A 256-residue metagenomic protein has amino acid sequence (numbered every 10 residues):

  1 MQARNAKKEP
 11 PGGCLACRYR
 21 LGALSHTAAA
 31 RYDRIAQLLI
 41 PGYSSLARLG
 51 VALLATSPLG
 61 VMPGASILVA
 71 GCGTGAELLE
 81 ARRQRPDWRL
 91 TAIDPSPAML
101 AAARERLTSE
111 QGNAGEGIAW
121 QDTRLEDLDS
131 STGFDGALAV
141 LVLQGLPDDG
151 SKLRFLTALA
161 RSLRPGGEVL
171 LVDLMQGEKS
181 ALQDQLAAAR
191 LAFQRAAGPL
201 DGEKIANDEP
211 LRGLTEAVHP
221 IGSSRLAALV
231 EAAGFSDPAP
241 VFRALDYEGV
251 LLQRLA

Functional and structural regions predicted by a protein language model:
Q2-M62, E80: Conserved class I S-adenosyl-L-methionine
S66-A70, T74-D127: Class I SAM-dependent methyltransferase SAM/SAH-binding core
L128-A137: A short acidic, Gly/Pro-enriched loop at the edge of an enzyme's catalytic core that lines a small-molecule cofactor
A139-L143, L171: A short beta-strand submotif of the Rossmann-like class I SAM-dependent methyltransferase core that lines
L153-P165: A short glycine-rich, Lys/Arg-flanked "PGG" loop and its adjoining helix->strand segment in the class I
G166-D173: Conserved beta-strand signature within the Rossmann-like core of class I S-adenosyl-L-methionine
L174-A232: C-terminal alpha-helical "lid/dimerization" subdomain adjacent to the S-adenosyl-L-methionine
A233-A256: Core SAM-dependent methyltransferase catalytic element
